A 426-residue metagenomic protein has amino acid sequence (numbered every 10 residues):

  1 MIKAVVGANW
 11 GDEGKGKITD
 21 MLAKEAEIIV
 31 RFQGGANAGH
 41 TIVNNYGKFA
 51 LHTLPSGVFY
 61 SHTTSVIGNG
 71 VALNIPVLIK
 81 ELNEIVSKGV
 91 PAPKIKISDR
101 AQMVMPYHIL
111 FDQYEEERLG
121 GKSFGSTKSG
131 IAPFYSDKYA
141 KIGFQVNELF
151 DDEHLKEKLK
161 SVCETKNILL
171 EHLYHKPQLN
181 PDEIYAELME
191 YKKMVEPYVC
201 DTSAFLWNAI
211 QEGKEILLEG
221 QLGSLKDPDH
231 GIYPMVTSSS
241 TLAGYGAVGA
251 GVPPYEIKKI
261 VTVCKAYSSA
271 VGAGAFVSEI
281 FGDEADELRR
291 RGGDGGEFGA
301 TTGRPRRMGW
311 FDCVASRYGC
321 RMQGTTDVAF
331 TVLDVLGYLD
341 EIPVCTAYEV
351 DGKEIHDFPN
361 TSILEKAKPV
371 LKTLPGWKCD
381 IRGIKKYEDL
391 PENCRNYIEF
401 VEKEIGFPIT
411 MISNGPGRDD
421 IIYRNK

Functional and structural regions predicted by a protein language model:
M1-K426: Non-transmembrane, aqueous-exposed alpha-helical and coiled segments at domain scale
